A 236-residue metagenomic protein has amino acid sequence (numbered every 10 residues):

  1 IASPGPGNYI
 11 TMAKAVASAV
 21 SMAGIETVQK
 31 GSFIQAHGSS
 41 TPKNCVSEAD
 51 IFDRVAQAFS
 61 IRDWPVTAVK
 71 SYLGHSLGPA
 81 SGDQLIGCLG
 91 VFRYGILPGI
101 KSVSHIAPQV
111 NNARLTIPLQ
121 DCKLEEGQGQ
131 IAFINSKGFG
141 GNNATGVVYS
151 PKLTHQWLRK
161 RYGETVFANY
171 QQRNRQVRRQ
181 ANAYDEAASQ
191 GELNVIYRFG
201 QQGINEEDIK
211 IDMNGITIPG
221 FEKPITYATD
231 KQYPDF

Functional and structural regions predicted by a protein language model:
I1-F236: Conserved "HGTGT" condensation-loop signature of ketosynthase/thiolase-family condensing enzymes that catalyze
